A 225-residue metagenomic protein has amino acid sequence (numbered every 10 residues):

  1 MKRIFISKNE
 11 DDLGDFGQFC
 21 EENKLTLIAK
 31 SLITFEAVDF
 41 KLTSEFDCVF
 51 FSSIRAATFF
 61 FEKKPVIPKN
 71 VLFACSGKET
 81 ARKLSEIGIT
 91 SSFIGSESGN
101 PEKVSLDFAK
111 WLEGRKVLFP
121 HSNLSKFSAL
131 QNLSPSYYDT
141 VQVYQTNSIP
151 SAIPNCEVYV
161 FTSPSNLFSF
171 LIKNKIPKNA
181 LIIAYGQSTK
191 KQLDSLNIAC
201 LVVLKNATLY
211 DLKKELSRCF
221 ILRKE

Functional and structural regions predicted by a protein language model:
M1-E225: Signature of uroporphyrinogen-III synthase
